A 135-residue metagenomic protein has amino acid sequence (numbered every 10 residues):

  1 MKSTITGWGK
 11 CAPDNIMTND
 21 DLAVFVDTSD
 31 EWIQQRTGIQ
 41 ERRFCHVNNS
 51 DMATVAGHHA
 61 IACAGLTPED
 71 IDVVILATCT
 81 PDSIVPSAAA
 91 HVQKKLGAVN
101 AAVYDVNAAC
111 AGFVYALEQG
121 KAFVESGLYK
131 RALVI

Functional and structural regions predicted by a protein language model:
M1-D20, Y115-I135: Conserved beta-strand-centric core segments of catalytic alpha/beta enzyme folds
M1-D72, L96: Conserved "HGTGT" condensation-loop signature of ketosynthase/thiolase-family condensing enzymes that catalyze
T6, A56, I75, Y104 (+1 more regions): Hydrophobic/aromatic beta-strand patches that form the interior of the parallel beta-sheet core in alpha/beta enzyme
W32-R36, Q40-D51, C79-A132: Conserved catalytic cysteine-centered active-site region of acyl-thioester-dependent Claisen-condensing enzymes
G57-H58, T78-T80: Short glycine-rich, polar/acidic loop-and-turn segments at beta strand-coil junctions
D72-T78: Short glycine-rich or small-residue beta-strand-to-loop segments that form or flank ligand, phosphate, metal/Fe-S
